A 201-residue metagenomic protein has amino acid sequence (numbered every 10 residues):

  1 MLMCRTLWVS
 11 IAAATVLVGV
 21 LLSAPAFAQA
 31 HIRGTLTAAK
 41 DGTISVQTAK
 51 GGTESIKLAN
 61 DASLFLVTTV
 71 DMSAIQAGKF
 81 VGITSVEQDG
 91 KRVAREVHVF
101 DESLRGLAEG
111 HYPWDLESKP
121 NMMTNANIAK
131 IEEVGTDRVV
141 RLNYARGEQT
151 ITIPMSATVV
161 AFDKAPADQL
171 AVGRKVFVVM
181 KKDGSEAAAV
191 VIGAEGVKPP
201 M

Functional and structural regions predicted by a protein language model:
L2-C4, L21-D61, F65-M201: Short, flexible, surface-exposed loop segments at domain boundaries
M3-I11: Twin-arginine (Tat) signal peptide motif
S10-S23: Bacterial N-terminal signal peptides
